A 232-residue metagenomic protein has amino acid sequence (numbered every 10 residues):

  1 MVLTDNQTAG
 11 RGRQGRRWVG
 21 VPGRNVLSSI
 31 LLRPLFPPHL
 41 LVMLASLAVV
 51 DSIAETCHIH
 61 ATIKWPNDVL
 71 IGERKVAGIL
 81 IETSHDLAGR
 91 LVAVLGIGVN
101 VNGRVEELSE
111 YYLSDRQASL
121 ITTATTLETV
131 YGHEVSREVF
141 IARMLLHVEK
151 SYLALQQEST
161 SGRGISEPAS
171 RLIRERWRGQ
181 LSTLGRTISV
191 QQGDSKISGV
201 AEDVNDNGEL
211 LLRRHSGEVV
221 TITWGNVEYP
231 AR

Functional and structural regions predicted by a protein language model:
M1-A9, R13: Flexible, acidic active-site loops/lids enriched in D/E/S/T/G that coordinate Mg2+ and/or position polar
T4, A61-W65: General beta-strand structural signal in soluble alpha/beta enzymes
G12-Q14, V105-E106: Short glycine-/acidic-enriched loop or helix-start segments at secondary-structure transitions that form or flank
R13-P37, L41-A45: DPxDG-like acidic metal-binding loop motif
F36-P37, M43-A61, I71-R232: Long, positively charged amphipathic alpha-helical accessory segments at protein N-termini or as interdomain linkers
D68: Conserved active-site carboxylates
